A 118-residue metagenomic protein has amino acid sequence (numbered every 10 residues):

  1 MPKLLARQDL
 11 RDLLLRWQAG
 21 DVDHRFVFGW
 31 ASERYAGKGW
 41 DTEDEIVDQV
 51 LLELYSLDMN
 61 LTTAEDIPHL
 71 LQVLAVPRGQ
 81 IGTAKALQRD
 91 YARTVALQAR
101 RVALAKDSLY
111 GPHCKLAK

Functional and structural regions predicted by a protein language model:
M1-K118: Acidic, Ser/Pro/Thr-rich low-complexity regulatory regions and the short amphipathic helical interaction modules they
